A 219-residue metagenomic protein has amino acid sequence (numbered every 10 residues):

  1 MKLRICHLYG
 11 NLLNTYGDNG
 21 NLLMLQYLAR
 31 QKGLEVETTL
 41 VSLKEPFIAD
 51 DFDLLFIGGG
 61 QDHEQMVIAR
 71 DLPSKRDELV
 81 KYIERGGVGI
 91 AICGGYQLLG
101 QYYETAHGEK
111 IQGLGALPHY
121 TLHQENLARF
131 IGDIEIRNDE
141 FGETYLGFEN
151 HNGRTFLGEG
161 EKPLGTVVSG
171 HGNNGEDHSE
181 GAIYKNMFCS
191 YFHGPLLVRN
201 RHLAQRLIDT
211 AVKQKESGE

Functional and structural regions predicted by a protein language model:
M1-K81, V198-E219: N-terminal beta1-alpha1 cap of cysteine-dependent amidohydrolase-like domains
M1-L3, F141-Y145, I183-F188: Beta-strand-turn-beta hairpins that frame and shape the catalytic cleft of phosphate-ester-processing enzymes
Y9-N11, N152-R154, G194-L196: Glycine-rich beta-alpha junction loops
R30-L34, E84, H119-L122, F141 (+2 more regions): Generic secondary-structure signature for well-ordered alpha-helical cores
L54-G58, I90, C189-Y191: Structural motif
D62-R137: Cysteine-nucleophile active-site neighborhood
E104-E180: Pocket-forming structural segment of enzyme catalytic cores
N174-V212: A glycine-centered loop/beta-turn motif at secondary-structure junctions
